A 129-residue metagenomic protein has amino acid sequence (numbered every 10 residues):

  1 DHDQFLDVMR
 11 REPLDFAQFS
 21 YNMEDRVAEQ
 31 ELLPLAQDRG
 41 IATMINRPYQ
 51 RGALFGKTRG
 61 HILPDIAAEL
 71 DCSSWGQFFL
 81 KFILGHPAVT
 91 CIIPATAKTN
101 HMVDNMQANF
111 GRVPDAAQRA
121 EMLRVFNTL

Functional and structural regions predicted by a protein language model:
D1-L129: Beta/alpha (TIM)-barrel catalytic core signal, keyed to glycine-rich beta->alpha loops juxtaposed to Asp/Glu that bind
